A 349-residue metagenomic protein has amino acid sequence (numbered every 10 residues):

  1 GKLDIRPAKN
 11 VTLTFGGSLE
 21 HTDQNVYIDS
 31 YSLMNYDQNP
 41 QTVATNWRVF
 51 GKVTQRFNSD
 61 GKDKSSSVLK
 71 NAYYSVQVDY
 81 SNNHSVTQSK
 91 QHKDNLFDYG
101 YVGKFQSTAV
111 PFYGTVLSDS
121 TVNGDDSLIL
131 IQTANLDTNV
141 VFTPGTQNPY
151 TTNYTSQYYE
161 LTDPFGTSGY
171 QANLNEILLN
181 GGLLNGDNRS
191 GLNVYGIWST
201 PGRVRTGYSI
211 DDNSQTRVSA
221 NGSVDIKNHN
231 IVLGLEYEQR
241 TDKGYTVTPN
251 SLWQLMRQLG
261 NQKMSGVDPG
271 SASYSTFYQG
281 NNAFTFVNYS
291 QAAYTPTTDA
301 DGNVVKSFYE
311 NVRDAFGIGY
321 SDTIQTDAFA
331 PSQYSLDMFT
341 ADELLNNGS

Functional and structural regions predicted by a protein language model:
G1-W253: Outer-membrane beta-barrel domain signature, strongest for Gram-negative TonB-dependent receptors and also present
D23, G196-R205, V232-S349: Signature of Gram-negative outer-membrane beta-barrel scaffolds
